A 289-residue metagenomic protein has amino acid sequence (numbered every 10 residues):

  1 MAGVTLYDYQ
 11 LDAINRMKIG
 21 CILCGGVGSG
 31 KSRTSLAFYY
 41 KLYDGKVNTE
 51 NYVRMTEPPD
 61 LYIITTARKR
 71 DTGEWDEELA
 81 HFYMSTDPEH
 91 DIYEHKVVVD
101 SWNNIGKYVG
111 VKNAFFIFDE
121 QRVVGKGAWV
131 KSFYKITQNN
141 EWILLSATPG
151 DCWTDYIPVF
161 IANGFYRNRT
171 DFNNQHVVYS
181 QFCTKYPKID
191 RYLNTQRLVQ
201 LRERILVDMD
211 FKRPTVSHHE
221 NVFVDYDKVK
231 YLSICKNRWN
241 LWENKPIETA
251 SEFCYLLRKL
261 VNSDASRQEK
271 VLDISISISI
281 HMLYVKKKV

Functional and structural regions predicted by a protein language model:
M1-C24: Conserved pre-motif I regulatory segment
A13, L23, V27, S35 (+5 more regions): Generic structural signal for small/hydrophobic residues in well-ordered secondary structure, especially within
K18-L23, E141, S279-I280: Pre-Walker A (Motif I) flank of P-loop NTPase domains
V27, S32-Y39, Y43, V47-H81 (+2 more regions): Conserved Walker A/P-loop ATP-binding site and its immediately adjacent core in helicase/helicase-like ATPase domains
P59-D60, F115, S132-T215: Conserved P-loop NTPase motor "coupling/switch" region that bridges the ATPase
T66, E78-K112: Inter-Walker segment of RecA-like/P-loop motor cores
D119-Q121: Walker B catalytic acidic pair
P214-V289: Conserved helicase/translocase motor-coupling segment
